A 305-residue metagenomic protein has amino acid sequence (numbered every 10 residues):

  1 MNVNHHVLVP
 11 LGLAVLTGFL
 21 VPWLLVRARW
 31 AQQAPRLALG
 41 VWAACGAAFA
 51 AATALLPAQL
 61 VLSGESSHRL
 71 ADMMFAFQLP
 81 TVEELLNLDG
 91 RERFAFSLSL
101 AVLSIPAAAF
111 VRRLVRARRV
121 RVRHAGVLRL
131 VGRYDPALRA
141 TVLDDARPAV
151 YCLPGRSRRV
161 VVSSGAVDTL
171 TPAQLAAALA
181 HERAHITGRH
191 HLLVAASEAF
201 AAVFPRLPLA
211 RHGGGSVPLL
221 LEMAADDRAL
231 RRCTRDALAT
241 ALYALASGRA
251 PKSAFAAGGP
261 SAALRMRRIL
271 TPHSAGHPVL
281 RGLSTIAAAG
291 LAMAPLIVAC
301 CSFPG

Functional and structural regions predicted by a protein language model:
M1, A54-L100: Hydrophobic membrane-embedded segments
M1-A47, G213: Membrane-anchoring/interfacial helices and their immediately flanking loops in integral membrane proteins
N2, H6-V7, A14-W23, E92-V122 (+3 more regions): Cytosolic-facing loops and C-terminal tails of multi-pass membrane proteins
G18-W23, T53-Q59: Alpha-helical transmembrane segments of multi-pass membrane proteins
V26, W30, L60-L70, R113-V127 (+1 more regions): Perimembrane helix-loop junctions in membrane proteins
W30-G40, A44, A48-T53, V120-G290: Membrane-embedded and juxtamembrane structural elements of multi-pass membrane proteins
L55-S67, R206-L207, L291-G305: Juxtamembrane "helix exit" motif at the C-terminal ends of alpha-helical transmembrane segments in multi-pass membrane
G64-T81, A101-R116, A149-V167, G214: Alpha-helical membrane-embedding segments and immediately adjacent membrane-interface amphipathic helices
